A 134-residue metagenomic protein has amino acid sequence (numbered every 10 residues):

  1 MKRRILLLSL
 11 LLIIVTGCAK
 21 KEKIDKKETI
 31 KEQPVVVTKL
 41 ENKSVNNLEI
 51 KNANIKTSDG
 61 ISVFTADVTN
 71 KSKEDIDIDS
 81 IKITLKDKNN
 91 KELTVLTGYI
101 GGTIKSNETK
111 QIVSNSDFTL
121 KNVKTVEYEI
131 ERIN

Functional and structural regions predicted by a protein language model:
M1-R4: Positively charged n-region of N-terminal signal peptides that target proteins for export
I14-G17: C-terminal motif of bacterial Sec signal peptides marking the signal peptidase cleavage site
K21-I61: Transition segment at domain starts
E28-I30, I50, T94-T97, V113-N134: Terminal connector regions
V68-S72: Asparagine-centered strand-capping/turn motif at beta-strand->loop junctions
K73-I78, L93, V123: Short acidic/proline- and small/hydrophobic-mixed sequence motifs that coincide with surface turns and coil-to-beta
L85-T94: Short aromatic-acidic-glycine turn motif
G101-E108: Short proline/glycine- and polar residue-rich coil/turn motifs
